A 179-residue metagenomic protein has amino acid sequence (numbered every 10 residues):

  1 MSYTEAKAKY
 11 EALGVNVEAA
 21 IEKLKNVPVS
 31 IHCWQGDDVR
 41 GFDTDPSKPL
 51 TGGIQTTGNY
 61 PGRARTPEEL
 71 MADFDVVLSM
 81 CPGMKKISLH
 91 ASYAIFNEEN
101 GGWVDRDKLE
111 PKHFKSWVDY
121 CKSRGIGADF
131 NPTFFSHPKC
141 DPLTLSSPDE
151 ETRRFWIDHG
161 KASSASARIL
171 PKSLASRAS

Functional and structural regions predicted by a protein language model:
M1-P148, F155, A165: Alpha/beta catalytic barrel-like cores
S164-S179: Active-site groove signature of glycoside hydrolases
